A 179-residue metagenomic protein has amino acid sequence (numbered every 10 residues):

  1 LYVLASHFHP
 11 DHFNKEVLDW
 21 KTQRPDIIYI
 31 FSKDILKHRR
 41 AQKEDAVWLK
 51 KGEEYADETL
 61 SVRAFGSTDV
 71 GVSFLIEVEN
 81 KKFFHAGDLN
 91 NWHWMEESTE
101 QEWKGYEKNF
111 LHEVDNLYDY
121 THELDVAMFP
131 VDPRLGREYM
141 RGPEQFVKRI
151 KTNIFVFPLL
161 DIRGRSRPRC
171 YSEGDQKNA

Functional and structural regions predicted by a protein language model:
L1, D45-E123: Core dinuclear metal-dependent hydrolase active-site scaffold
L1-I35, N116-M128: Active-site metal-binding motif and surrounding structural segment of the metallo-beta-lactamase
H7, N14, V62, D88 (+3 more regions): Divalent metal-coordination and catalytic microenvironments
H7-F8, D34-I35, S67, A86-W92 (+2 more regions): Active-site metal-binding loops of divalent metal-dependent hydrolases
H12, G136, G164: Short glycine-rich, flexible loops that bind phosphorylated cofactors or substrates
R40-D57, Y139-A179: Binuclear metal-ion centers of metallo-dependent hydrolases, dominated by the metallo-beta-lactamase
H112-L117, G136-F146: A short, acidic, amphipathic alpha-helical segment used as a generic capping/interface helix at domain edges
A127-E138: Conserved Switch II/interswitch segment of TRAFAC-class P-loop GTPases
